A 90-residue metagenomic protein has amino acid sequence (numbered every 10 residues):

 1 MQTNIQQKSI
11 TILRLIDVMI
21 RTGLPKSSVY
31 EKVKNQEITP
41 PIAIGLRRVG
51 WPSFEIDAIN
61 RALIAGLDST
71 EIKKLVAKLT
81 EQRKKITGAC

Functional and structural regions predicted by a protein language model:
M1-K8, E81-C90: Intrinsically disordered, low-complexity and often Lys/Arg-enriched segments
M1-N35, A58-G66: Polyanion-binding surface elements
L15, R21-G50, K73-R83: Major-groove DNA-recognition helix of helix-turn-helix-type DNA-binding domains
D57-T87: A short, Lys/Arg-enriched interface patch at domain edges and termini
